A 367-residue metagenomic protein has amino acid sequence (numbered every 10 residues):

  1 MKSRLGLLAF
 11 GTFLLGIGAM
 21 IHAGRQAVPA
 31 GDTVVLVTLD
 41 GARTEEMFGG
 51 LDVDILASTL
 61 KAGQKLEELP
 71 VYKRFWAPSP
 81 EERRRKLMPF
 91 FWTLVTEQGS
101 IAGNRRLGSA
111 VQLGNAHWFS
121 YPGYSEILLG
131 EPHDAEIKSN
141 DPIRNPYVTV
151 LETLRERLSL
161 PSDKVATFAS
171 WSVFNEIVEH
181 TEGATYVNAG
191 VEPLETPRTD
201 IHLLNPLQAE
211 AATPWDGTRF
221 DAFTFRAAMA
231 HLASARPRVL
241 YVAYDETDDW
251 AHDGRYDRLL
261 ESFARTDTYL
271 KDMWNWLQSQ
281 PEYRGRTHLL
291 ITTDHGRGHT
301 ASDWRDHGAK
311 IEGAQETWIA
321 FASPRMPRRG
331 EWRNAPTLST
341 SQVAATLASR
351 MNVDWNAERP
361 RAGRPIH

Functional and structural regions predicted by a protein language model:
L8-G18: Bacterial N-terminal signal peptides
G24-S100: Active-site-proximal N-terminal segment of extracellular/periplasmic enzymes that hydrolyze or transfer
V34-L36, T44, R265-R305, L347: Metal-dependent active-site segment of extracytoplasmic phospho-/sulfohydrolases and closely related
S58, T292-A322: Histidine-centered active-site microenvironments of extracellular/periplasmic hydrolases and transferases
Y72-V178: Long, well-ordered early-domain segments
L129-R144, A184-F220: Acidic, His- and aromatic-enriched active-site or binding-groove loops in soluble protein domains that engage sugars
L151, R155-R157, R325, N334-H367: Non-catalytic, well-ordered alpha-helical segments in soluble enzyme domains
H180-E182, R226-D272: Active-site His/acidic residue clusters
